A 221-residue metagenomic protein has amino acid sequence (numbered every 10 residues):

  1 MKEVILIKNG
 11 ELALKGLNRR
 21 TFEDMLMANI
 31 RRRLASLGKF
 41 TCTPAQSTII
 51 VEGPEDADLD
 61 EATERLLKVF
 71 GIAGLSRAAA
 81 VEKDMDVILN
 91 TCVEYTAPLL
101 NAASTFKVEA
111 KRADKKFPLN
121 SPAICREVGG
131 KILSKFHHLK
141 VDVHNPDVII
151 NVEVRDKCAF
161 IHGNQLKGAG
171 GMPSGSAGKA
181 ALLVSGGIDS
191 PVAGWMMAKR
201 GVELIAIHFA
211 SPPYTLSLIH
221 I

Functional and structural regions predicted by a protein language model:
M1-A181, P191-S217: RNA-binding accessory domains that recognize and position tRNA/RNA substrates
G187: Conserved G/P- and acidic residue-centered "switch" motifs that form tight phosphate/ATP-binding loops in soluble
I219-I221: Conserved small/polar residues in nucleotide/adenosyl-binding loops
